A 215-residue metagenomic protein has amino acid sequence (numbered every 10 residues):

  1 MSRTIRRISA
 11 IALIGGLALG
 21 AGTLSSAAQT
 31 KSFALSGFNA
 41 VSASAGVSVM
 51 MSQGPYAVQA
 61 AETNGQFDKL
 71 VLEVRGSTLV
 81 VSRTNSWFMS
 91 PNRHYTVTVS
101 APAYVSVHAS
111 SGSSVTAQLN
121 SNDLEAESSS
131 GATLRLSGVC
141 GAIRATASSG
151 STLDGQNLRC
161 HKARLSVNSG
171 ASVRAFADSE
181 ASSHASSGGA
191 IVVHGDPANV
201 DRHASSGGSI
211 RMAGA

Functional and structural regions predicted by a protein language model:
S2-K69, T78-P102, V115, I210-A215: Short acidic/polar N-terminal linker immediately downstream of export determinants
S32, N39-M51, M89, Y95-V99 (+1 more regions): Extended, compositionally simple hydrophobic/Ser/Thr-rich segments that build repetitive fibrous architectures
